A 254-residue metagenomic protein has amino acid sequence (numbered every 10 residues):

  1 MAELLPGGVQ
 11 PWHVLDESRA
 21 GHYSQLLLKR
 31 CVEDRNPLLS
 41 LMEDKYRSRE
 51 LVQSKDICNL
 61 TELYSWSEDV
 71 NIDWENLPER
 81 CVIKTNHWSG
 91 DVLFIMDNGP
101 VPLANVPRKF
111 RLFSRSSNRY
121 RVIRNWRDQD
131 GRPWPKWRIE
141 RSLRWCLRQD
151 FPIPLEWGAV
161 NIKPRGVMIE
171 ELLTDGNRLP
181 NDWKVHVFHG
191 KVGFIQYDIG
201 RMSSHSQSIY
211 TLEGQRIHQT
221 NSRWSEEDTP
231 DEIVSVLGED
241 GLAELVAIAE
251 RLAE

Functional and structural regions predicted by a protein language model:
P6-A20, L212-W224: Extended, charge-rich helix/loop segments that form flexible, surface "patches" used to engage negatively charged
R19, Y23-N105, F110-W137, R141-R144 (+1 more regions): A conserved helix-loop-beta module that forms one wall/lid of the active-site cleft in ATP-utilizing catalytic domains
P37-K45, N181, G238-L245: Aromatic-acidic/polar surface patches that form glycan- and anion
P107-W224, I248, L252: Phosphate-binding site of ATP-dependent enzymes
Q219-A249: A conserved mid-domain beta-alpha-beta active-site/ligand-binding segment of alpha/beta enzyme cores
